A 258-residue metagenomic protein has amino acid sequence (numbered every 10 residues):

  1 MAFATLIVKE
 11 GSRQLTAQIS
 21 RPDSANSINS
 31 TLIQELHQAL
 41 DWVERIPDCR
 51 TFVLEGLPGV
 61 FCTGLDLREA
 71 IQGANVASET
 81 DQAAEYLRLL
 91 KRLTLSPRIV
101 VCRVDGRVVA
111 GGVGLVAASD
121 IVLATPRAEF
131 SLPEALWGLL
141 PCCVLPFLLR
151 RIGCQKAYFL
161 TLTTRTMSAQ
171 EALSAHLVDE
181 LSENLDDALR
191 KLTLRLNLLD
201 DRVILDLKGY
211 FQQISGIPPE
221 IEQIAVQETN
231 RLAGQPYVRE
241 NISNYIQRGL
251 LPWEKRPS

Functional and structural regions predicted by a protein language model:
M1-L57, L194: Conserved CoA-thioester-binding segment of acyl-CoA-metabolizing enzymes
G56-R92, G249, E254-R256: Glycine- (often His-adjacent) and acidic-residue-rich active-site loop that binds/positions the CoA thioester
T63-L65, K156-R165: Short helix- or helix-capping micro-motifs that position conserved polar/aromatic residues at function-defining sites
L90-W137: Glycine-rich beta-to-alpha active-site loop
K91, V113-G114, P146, Y158 (+1 more regions): Alpha-helical segments flanking ligand/cofactor-binding loops in enzyme cores
L123-A128, V178-Q223, W253-S258: C-terminal long alpha-helix characteristic of the crotonase
L145-Q155: Hydrophobic, secondary-structure "cap" segments at the distal end of domains
